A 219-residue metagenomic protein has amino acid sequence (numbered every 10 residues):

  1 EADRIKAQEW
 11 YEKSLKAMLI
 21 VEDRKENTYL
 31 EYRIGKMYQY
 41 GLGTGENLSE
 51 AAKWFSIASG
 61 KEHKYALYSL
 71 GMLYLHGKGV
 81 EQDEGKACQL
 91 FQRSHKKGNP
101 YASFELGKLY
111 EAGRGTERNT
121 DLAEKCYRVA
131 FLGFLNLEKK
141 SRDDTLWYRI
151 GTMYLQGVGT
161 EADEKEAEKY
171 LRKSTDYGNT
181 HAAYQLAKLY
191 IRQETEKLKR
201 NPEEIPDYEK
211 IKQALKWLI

Functional and structural regions predicted by a protein language model:
E1, E31-Y40, L67-H76, S103-A112 (+5 more regions): Hydrophobic face of amphipathic alpha-helices that form TPR/SEL1-like repeat modules and related alpha-solenoid
E1-I5, Y40-L48, H76-E84, A112-D121 (+2 more regions): Short coil/turn connectors between adjacent alpha-helices in alpha-solenoid helical repeat scaffolds
A7, A51, A87, A123 (+3 more regions): Single-residue signature of alpha-solenoid repeat helices
W10-E12, R24, E31-R33, W54-S56 (+5 more regions): Arginine-selective low-complexity/disordered segments
Y11, E124-Y127, R172, K188 (+3 more regions): Residue-level detector of alpha-helical secondary structure
A17-L19, R24-N27, E31, Y40-L42 (+10 more regions): Short helix-capping/linker turns of helical repeat alpha-solenoids
I150, K169, Y208, K212-K216: Alpha-helical protein-protein interaction modules
